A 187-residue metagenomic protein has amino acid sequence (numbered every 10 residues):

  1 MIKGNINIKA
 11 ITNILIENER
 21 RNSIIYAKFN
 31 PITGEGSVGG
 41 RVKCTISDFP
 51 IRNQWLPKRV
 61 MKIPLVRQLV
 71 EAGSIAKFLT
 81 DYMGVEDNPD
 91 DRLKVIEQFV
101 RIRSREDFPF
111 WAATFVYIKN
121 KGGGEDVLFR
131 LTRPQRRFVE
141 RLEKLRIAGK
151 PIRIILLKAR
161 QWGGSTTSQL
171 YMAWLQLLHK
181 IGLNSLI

Functional and structural regions predicted by a protein language model:
I2-I187: Phosphate/NTP-binding elements of NTP-utilizing enzymes
